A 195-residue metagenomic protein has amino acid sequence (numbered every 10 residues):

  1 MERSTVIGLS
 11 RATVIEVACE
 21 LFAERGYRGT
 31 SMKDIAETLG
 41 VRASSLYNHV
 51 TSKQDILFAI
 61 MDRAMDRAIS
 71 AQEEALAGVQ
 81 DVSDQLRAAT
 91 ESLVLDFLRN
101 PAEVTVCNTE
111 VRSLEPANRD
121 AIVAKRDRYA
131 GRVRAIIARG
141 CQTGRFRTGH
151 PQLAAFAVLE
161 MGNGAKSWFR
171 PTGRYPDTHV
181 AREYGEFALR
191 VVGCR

Functional and structural regions predicted by a protein language model:
M1-L9, P171: N-terminal intrinsically disordered/low-complexity leader segments
E2, T13, V17, L21-D55 (+1 more regions): Helix-turn-helix
S10-C19, I35, I60-A64, A68 (+2 more regions): Generic hydrophobic, amphipathic alpha-helix propensity
I15, I69, R87, E91 (+5 more regions): An amphipathic alpha-helix signature
K53, I60, A64, A68 (+6 more regions): Hydrophobic/aromatic residues within well-ordered alpha-helical segments
A59, E73-E103, A154-V158, A181: Hydrophobic alpha-helical connector segments
D66-I69, E74, A117-Q142, Q152-F156: Amphipathic alpha-helical packing segments from all-alpha helical-bundle domains
V104-N108, R112, R119, V123 (+1 more regions): Hydrophobic/aromatic-rich alpha-helical bundle segments in the mid-to-C-terminal region
